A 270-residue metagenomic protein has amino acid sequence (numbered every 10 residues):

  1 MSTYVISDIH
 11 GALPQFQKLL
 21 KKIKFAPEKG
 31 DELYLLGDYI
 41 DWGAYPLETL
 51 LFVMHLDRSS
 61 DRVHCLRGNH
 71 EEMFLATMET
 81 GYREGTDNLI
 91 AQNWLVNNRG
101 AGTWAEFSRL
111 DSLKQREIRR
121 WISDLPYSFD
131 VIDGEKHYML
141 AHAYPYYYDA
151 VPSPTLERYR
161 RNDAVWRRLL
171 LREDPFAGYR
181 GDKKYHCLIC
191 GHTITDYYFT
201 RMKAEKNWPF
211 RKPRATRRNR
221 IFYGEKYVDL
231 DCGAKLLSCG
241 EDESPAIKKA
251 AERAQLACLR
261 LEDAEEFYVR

Functional and structural regions predicted by a protein language model:
M1-F52: N-terminal active-site segment of His-dependent metallophosphoesterases
I6-S7, Y34-G37, H64-N69, A141 (+2 more regions): Active-site neighborhood of phospho(di)ester-bond hydrolases with catalytic His/Asp-centered motifs
H10-P14, D41-A44, E71-L75, I189-F199 (+2 more regions): Active-site environment of divalent metal-dependent phosphoester hydrolases
K22-I23, T49-V53, G81-E84, E157-R158 (+1 more regions): Glycine-rich, phosphate-binding/catalytic loops in enzymes
E28-D31, S60-R62, E135-K136, K184-H186: A general structural motif
W42-D130, E135: Active-site neighborhood of divalent metal-dependent phosphoester bond hydrolases
N98-V228, G233-C239: Acidic, His/Gly-enriched loop-helix segments that form or flank divalent-metal centers in metallo-dependent hydrolases
A215-R270: Binuclear metal-dependent phosphoesterase catalytic core
